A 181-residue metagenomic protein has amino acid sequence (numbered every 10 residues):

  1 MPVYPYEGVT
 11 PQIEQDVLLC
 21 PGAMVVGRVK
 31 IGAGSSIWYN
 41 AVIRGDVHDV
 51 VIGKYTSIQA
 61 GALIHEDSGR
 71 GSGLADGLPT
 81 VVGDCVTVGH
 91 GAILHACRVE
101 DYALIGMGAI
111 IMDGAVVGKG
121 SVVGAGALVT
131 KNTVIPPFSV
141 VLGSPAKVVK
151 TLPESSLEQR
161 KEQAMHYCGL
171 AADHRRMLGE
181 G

Functional and structural regions predicted by a protein language model:
M1-I37: N-terminal segments that cap or nucleate solenoid repeat domains
M1-Q12, D46-K54, Q59-T80, H90-G91 (+1 more regions): Glycine-rich hexapeptide-repeat left-handed beta-helix
T87: Short proline/glycine- and basic residue-enriched helix-capping loop/turn segments at helix->loop/beta transitions
